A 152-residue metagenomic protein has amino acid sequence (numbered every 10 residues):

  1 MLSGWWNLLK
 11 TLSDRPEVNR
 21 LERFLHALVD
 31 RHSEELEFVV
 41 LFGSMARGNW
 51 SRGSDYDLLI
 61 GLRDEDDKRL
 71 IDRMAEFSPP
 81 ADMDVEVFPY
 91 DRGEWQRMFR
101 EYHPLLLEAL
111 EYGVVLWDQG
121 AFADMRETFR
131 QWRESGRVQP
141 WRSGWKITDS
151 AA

Functional and structural regions predicted by a protein language model:
M1-E35, R47-R52, R63-A152: Catalytic core of pol beta-like nucleotidyltransferases
F42-S44: Glycine-rich beta-strand-to-loop/alpha-helix junction loops that act as flexible
